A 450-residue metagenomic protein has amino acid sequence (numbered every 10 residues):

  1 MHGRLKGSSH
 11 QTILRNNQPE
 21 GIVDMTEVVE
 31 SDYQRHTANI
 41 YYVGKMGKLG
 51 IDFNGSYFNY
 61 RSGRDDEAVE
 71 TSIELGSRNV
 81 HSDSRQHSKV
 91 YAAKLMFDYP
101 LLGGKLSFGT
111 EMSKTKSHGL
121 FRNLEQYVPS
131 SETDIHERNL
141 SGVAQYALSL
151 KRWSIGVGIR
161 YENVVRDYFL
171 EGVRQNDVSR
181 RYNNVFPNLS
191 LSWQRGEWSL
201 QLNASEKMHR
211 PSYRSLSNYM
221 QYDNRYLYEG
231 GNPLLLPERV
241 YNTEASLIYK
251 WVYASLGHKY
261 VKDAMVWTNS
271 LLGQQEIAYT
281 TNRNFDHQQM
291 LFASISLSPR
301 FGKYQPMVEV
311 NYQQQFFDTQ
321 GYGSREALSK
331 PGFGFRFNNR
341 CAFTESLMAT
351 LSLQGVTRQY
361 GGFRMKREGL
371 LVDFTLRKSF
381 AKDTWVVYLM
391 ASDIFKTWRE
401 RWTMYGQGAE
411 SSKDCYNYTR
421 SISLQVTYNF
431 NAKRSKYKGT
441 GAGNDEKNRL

Functional and structural regions predicted by a protein language model:
M1-G3, V29-L170, W193-Q194, W198-S199 (+2 more regions): Face-selective signature of the C-terminal outer-membrane beta-barrel domain
R4-V23, R64-E74, H118-Y127, D167-Q175 (+8 more regions): Outer-membrane beta-barrel translocator domains and adjoining extracellular loop/strand segments of Gram-negative
E27, T133-E137, D177-R180, M208-K262 (+2 more regions): Outer-membrane beta-barrel signature, preferentially recognizing the C-terminal barrel domain of Gram-negative
Q34-I40, K89-L95, R138-A144, V185-L189 (+8 more regions): Hydrophobic, lipid-facing positions within transmembrane beta-strands of outer-membrane proteins
G44-K48, Y99-G103, A147-R152, V185 (+10 more regions): Outer-membrane beta-barrel strand-turn architecture
V90-K94, N139-S141, L236, N242 (+2 more regions): Outer membrane beta-barrel strand-and-loop segments of large Gram-negative receptors, especially TonB-dependent
Y312-F317, F333-F380, S392-F395, T403-M404 (+1 more regions): C-terminal beta-barrel architecture of Gram-negative outer-membrane proteins
F380-L450: C-terminal beta-signal and adjacent terminal beta-strands/loops of Gram-negative outer-membrane beta-barrel proteins
